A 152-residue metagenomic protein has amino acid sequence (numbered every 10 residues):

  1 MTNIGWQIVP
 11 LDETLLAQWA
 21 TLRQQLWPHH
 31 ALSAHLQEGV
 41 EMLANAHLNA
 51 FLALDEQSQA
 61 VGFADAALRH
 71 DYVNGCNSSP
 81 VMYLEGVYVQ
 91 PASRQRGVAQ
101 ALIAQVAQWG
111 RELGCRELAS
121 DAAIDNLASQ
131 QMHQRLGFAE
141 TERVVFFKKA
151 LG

Functional and structural regions predicted by a protein language model:
M1-T14: Conserved N-terminal entry element of GNAT/NAT acetyltransferase domains
P10, A20-A34, Y72: Helix-loop element at the rim of GNAT/NAT acetyltransferase active sites that forms part of the acceptor-substrate
H30-L52, D65, D71: Active-site rim helix/loop that mediates acceptor-substrate recognition in acyltransferases
L52, Q59-L68, Y83, Y88: Conserved beta-strand in the GNAT
D71-L84, R94, T141-E142: A conserved beta-turn-beta hairpin within the catalytic core of GNAT-like acetyltransferases that forms part
V89, Q95-Q108, Q131-R135: Conserved acetyl-CoA-binding loop-helix of GNAT-fold acetyltransferases
Q100, E112, I124-R143: Conserved active-site alpha-helix within GNAT-family acetyltransferase domains
G110-A122: Conserved GNAT acetyl-CoA-binding A-motif
